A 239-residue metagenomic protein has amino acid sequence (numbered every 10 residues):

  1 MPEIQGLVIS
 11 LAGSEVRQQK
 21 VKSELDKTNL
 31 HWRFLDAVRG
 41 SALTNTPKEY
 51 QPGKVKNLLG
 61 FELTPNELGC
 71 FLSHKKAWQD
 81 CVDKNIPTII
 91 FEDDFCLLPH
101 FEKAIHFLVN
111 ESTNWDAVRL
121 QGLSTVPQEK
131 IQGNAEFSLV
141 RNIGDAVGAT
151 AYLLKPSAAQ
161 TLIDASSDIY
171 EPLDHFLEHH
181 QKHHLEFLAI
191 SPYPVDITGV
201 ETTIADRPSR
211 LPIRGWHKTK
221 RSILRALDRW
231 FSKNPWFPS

Functional and structural regions predicted by a protein language model:
M1-F91, F95-S239: An acidic/histidine-cluster motif and surrounding catalytic segment that typifies divalent-metal-assisted enzyme active
